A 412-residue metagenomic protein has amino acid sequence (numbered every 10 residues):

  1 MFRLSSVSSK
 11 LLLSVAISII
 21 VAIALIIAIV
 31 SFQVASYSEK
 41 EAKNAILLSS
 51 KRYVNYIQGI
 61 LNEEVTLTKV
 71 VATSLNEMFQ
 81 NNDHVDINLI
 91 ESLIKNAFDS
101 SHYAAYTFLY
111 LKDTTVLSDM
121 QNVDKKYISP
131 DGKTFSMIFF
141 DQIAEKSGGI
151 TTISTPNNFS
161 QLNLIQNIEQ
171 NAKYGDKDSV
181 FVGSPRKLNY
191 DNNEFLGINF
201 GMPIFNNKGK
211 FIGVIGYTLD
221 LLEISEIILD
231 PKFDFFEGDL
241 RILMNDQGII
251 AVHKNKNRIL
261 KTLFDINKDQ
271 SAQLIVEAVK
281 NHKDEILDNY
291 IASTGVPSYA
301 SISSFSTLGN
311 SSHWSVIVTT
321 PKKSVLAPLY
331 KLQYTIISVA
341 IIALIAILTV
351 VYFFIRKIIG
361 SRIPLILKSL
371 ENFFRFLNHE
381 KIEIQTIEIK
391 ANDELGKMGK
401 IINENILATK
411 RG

Functional and structural regions predicted by a protein language model:
F2-K40, N44-A45, I337-I342: Extreme N-terminal signal-anchor transmembrane helix of membrane signaling/transducer proteins, especially in bacteria
N62-D178, I228-P231: Extracytoplasmic/periplasmic sensory segments of membrane signal-transduction proteins
N88-S100, V214, T218-K261: Solvent-exposed, extracytoplasmic
F140-T218, L222-E226, I291-S293: Extracytoplasmic/periplasmic ligand-binding sensor regions of membrane-associated signaling proteins
N193-D230, A251-V252, Y299-S303, S312-P328: Conserved beta-strands of PAS-like sensory domains
F205-N206, I266-Y334: Extracellular/periplasmic juxtamembrane segments that couple receptor/chemosensory ectodomains to their
I358-K381, I406: Membrane-proximal alpha-helical signal-transduction linkers
N372, T386-G412: Amphipathic coiled-coil signaling helices used for dimeric signal transmission
